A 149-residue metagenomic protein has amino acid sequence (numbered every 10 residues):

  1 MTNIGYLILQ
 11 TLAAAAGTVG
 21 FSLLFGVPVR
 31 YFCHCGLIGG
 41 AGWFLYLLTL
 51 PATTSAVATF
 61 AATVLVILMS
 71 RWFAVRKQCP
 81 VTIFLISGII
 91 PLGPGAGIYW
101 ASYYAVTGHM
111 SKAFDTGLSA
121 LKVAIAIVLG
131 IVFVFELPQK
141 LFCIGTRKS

Functional and structural regions predicted by a protein language model:
M1-A74, C79-V81, W100-S149: Alpha-helical transmembrane segments and their membrane-interface boundaries that form or gate the permeation pathway
P80-I90: The feature identifies polytopic integral membrane transport proteins across all domains of life
P91-G97: Proline-centric
